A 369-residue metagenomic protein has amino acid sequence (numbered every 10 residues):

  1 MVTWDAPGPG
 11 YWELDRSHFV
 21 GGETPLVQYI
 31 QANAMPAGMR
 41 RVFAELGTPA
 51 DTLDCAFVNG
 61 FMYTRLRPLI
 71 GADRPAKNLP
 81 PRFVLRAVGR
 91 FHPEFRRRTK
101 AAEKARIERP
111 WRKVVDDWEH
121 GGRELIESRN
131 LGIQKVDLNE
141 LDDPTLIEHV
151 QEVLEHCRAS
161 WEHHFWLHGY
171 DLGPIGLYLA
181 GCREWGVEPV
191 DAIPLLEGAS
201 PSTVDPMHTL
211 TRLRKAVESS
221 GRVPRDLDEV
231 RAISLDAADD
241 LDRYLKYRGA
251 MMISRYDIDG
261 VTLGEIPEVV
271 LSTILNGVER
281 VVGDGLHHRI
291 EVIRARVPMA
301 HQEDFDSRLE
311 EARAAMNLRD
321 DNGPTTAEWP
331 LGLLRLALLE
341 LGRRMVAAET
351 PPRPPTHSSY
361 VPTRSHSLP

Functional and structural regions predicted by a protein language model:
M1-L318, N322, L333: N-terminal, non-catalytic alpha-helical interaction modules of very large eukaryotic scaffold proteins
S307, E311-P369: Extended, domain-scale alpha-helical bundle/helix-rich regions
